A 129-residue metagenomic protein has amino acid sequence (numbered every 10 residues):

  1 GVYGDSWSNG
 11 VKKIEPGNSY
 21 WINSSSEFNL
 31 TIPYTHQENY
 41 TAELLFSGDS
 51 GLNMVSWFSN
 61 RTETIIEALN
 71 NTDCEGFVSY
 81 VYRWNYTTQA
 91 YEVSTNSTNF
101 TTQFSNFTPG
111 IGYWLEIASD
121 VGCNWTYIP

Functional and structural regions predicted by a protein language model:
G1-P129: N-terminal exported-region signature
